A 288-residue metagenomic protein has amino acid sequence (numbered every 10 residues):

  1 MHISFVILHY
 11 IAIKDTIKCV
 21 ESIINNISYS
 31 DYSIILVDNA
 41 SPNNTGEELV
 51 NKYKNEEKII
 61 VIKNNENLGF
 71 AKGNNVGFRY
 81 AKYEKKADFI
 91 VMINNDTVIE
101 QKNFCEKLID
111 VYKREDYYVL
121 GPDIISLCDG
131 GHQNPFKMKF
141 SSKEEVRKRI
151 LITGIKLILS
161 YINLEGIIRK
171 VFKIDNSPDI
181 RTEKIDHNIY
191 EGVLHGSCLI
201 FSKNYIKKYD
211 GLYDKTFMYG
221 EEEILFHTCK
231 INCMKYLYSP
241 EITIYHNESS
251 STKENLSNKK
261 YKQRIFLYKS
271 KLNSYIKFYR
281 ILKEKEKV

Functional and structural regions predicted by a protein language model:
A12-N25: Short, well-formed alpha-helical segments that are part of the catalytic scaffolds of diverse glycosyltransferases
S22, D38-E47, E66: A conserved acidic beta->alpha catalytic loop
N64-E84: Glycine-rich, basic loop-to-helix element that forms the pyrophosphate-binding segment of sugar-nucleotide handling
K86-V98: Short beta-strand-to-loop acidic/aromatic patch adjacent to the donor-nucleotide binding site
V98-K137: Conserved donor NDP-sugar-binding/catalytic core segment of glycosyltransferases
S160-K173, D179-F201: A recurrent flexible, glycine/aromatic-enriched loop bordering the glycosyltransferase active site that acts as
K184-D186, G192-G211, K215-I242: A short, conserved alpha-helix in the catalytic core of glycosyltransferases
E223-V288: Active-site-adjacent helix/loop segment of glycosyltransferases that harbors family-specific signature motifs
